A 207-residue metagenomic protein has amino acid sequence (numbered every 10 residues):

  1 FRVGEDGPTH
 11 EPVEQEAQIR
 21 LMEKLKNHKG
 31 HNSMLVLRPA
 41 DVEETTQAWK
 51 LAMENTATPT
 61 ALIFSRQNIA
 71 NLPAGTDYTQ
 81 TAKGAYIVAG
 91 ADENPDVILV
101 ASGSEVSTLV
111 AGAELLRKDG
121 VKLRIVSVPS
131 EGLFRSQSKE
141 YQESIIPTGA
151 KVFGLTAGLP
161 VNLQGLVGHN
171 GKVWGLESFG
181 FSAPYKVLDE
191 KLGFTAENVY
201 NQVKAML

Functional and structural regions predicted by a protein language model:
R2-V36, T45, M53-L207: Thiamine diphosphate
A40: TRNA-recognition modules of translation machinery and tRNA-sensing kinases, especially anticodon-binding
